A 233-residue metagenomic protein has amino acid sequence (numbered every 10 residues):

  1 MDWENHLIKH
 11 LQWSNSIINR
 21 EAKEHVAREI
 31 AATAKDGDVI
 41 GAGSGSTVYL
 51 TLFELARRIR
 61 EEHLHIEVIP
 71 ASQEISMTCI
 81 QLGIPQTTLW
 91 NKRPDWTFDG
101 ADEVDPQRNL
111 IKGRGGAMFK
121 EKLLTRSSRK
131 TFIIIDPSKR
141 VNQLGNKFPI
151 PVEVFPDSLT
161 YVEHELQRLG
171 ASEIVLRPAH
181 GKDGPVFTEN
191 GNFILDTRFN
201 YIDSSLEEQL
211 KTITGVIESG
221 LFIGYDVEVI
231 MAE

Functional and structural regions predicted by a protein language model:
D2-D99: N-terminal active-site beta-alpha-beta segment that forms phosphate/nucleotide-binding and substrate-recognition loops
D2-Q12, H25, E74-E233: Conserved phosphate- and dinucleotide-binding cores of soluble alpha/beta proteins, encompassing both enzyme active
